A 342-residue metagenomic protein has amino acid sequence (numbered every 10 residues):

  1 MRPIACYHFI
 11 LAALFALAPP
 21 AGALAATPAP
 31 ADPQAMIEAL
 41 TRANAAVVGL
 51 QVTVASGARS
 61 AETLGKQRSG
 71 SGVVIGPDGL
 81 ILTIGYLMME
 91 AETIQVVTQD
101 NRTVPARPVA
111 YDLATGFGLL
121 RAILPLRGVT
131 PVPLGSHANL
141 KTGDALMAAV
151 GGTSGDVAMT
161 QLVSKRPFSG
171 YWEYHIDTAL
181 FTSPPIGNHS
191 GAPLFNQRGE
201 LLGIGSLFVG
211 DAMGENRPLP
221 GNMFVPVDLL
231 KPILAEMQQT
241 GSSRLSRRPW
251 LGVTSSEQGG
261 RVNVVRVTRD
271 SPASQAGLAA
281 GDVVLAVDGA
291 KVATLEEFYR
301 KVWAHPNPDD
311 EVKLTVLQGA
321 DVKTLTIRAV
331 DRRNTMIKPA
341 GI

Functional and structural regions predicted by a protein language model:
L24-Y86, T93, K141-L146, A235-E236 (+2 more regions): N-terminal activation segment of mature serine protease catalytic domains
P28-L40, V129, G155, Q197 (+5 more regions): C-terminal cap/linker of serine protease catalytic domains
A45-L50, G72, G79, T83 (+14 more regions): Terminal peptide-recognition signature
A55-S56, G76-V157, A179, P184 (+6 more regions): Conserved active-site neighborhood of the chymotrypsin/trypsin-like protease fold
A58-G65, A110-G116, I123, K165-L180 (+3 more regions): Gly/Ser-enriched beta-turn/beta-hairpin loop segments
R59-E62, A91-I94, G128-V129, A149-Q161 (+3 more regions): Active-site loop architecture of trypsin-fold serine endopeptidases
Q67-G72, P131-H137, A179-Q197, R269-Q275: Gly/Ser-rich catalytic serine loop of serine hydrolases
P185, E236-K301, L317, D321-R328 (+1 more regions): PDZ/PDZ-like groove recognition
